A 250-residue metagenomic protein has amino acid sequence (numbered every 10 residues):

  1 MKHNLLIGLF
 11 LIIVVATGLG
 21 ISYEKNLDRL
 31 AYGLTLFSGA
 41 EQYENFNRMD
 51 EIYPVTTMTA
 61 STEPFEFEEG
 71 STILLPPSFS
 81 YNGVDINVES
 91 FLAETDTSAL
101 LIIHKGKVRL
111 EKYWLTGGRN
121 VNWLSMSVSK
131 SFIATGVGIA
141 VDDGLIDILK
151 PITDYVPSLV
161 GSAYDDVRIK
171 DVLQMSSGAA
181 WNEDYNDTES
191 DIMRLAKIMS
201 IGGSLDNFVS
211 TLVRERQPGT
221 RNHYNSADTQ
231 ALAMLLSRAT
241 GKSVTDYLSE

Functional and structural regions predicted by a protein language model:
K2-G117, I146: N-terminal leader/targeting segments and the immediately adjacent pre-domain N-terminus
S80, V84, E94, S98 (+8 more regions): Extracytoplasmic/periplasmic, Sec-exported soluble proteins
D96, L159-V209: Extended ligand-binding groove/face enriched in aromatic
G106, W123-L149, V172, L232-L236: Active-site SXXK
K107-R109, A179-A180, T229: Solvent-exposed loop/turn segments at secondary-structure junctions within structured extracellular/periplasmic domains
W114, R119, P151-S158, N186-I192: Short linear capping/connector segments at secondary-structure termini
N120, D184-N186, I192-E250: Catalytic-site signature segments of enzymes, centered on catalytic residues
L124, D142-A180, T211, K242-E250: Active-site helix/loop module of the DD-peptidase/beta-lactamase fold, centered on the serine-lysine SxxK catalytic
